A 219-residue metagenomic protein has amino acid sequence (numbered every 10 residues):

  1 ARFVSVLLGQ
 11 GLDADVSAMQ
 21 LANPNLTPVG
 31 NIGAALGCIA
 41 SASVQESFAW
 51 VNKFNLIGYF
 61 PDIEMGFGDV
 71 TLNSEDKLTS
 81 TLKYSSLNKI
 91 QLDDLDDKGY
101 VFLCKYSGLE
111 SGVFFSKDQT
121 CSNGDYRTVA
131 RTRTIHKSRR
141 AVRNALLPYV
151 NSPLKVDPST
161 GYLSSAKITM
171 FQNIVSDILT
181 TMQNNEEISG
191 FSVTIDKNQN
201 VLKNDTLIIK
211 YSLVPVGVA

Functional and structural regions predicted by a protein language model:
A1-V156, D196: A glycine- and small-residue-enriched flexible loop/hinge signal that marks low-structured segments
R131-N198, L202: Acidic, low-complexity glycine/serine/threonine-rich segments
Q199-A219: C-terminal edge-of-domain segments
